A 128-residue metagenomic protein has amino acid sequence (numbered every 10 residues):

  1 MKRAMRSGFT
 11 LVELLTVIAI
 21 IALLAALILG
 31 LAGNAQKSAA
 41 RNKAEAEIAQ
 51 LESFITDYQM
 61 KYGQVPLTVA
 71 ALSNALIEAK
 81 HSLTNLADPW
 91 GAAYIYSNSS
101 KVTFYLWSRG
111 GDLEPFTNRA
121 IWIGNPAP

Functional and structural regions predicted by a protein language model:
K2-A35: N-terminal single-pass transmembrane signal-anchor helix
V12, A26, E45-I48, I55: Short, hydrophobic-biased segments on the C-terminal half of alpha helices that form "recognition helices"
E13, E47, D88, R119-I121: Acidic active-site catalytic centers that drive phospho-/nucleotidyl reactions and related ester hydrolyses
L31-Q50: Aliphatic-rich helix starts adjacent to a transmembrane/signal segment
Q50-Y105: Extracellular/periplasmic head regions of type IV pilus-like filament subunits
L106-G110: Catalytic Cys-His active-site segments of thiol-dependent hydrolases/isopeptidases
D112-E114: Acidic, glycine-anchored loop motifs typical of Ca2+
N118-P128: Short, low-complexity, Pro/Ser/Thr/Gly-rich segments in the mature regions of secreted, periplasmic
